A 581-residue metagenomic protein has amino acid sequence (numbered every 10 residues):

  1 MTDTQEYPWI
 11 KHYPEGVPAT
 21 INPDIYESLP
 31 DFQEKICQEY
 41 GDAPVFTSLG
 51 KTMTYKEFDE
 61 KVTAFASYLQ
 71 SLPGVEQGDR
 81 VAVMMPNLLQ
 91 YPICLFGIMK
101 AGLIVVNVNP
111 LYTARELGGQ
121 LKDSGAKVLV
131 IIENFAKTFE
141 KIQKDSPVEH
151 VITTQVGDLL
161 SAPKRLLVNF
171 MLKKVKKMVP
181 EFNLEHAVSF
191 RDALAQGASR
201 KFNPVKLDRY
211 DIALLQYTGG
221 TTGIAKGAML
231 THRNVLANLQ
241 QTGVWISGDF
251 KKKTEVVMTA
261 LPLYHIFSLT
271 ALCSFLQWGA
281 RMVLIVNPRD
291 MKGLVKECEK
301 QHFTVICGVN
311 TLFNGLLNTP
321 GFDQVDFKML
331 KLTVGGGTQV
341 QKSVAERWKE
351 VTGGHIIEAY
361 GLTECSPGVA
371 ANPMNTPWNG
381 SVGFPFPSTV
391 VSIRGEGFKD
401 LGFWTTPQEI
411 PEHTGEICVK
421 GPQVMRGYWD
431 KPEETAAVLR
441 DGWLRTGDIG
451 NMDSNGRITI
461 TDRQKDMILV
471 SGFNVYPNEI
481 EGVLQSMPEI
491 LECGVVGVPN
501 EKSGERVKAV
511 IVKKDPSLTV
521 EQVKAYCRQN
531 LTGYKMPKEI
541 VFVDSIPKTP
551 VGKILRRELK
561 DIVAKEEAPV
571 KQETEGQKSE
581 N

Functional and structural regions predicted by a protein language model:
I25, D42-E76, A82-L88, P92-F96 (+1 more regions): Conserved AMP-binding/adenylate-forming core of the ANL superfamily
L72-E76, G197-Y210, L215-M258, T270 (+1 more regions): Conserved adenylate-forming
G119, G421, R426-G427, E434-A437 (+4 more regions): AMP-binding/adenylate-forming catalytic core of the ANL superfamily
E140-R209: ANL superfamily adenylate-forming
T154, T532-K553, E573-G576, E580: AMP-binding/adenylate-forming catalytic domain of the ANL superfamily
L236-V256, Y264-V305, T319: Conserved AMP-binding/adenylation subdomain of ANL enzymes
A280, K300-C307, L317-W378, V390: Gly/Ser/Thr-rich phosphate-binding loop
F384-S388, E396-A437, V475: Conserved ATP/PPi-binding loop(s) of AMP-dependent carboxylate-activating enzymes
